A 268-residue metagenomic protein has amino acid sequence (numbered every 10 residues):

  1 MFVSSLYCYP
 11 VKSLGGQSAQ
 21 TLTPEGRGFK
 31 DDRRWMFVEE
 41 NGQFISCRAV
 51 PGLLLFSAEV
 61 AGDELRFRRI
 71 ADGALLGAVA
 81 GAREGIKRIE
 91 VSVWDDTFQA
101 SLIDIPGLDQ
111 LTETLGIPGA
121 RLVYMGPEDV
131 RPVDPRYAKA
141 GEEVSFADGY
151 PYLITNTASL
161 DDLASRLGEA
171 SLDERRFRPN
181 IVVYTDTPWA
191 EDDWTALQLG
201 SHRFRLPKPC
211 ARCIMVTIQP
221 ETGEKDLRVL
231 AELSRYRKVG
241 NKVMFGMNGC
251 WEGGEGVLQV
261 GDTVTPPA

Functional and structural regions predicted by a protein language model:
M1-A268: Metal-cofactor-dependent catalytic cores
